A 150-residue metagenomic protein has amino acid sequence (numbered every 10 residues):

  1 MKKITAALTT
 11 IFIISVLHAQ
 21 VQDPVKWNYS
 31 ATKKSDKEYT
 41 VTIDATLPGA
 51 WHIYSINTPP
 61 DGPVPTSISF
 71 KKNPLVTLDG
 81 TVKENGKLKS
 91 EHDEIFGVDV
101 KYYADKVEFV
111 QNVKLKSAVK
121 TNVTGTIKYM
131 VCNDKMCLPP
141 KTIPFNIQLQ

Functional and structural regions predicted by a protein language model:
M1-D23: Bacterial Sec-dependent N-terminal signal peptides
Q20-Q150: Extracellular/lumen-exposed scaffold segments
